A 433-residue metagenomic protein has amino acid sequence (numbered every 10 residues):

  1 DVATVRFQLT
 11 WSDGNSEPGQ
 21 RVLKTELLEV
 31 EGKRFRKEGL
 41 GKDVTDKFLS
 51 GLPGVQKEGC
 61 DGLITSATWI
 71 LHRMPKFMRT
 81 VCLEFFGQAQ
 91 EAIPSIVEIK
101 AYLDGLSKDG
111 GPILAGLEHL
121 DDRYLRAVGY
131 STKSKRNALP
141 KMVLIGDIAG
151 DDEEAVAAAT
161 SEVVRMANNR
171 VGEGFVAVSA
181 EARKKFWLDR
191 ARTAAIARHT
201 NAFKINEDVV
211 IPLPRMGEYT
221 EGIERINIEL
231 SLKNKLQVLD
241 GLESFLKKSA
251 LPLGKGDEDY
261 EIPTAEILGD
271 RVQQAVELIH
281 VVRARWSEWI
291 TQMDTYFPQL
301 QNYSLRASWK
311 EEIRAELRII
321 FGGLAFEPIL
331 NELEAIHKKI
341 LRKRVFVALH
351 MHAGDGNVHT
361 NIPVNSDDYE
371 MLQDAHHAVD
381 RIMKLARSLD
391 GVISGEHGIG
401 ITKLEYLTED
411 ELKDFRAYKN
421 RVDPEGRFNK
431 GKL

Functional and structural regions predicted by a protein language model:
D1-A101, F428: FAD-binding subdomain of flavoenzyme oxidoreductases
K57, L63-Q373: C-terminal substrate-recognition/cap domain of FAD-linked oxidoreductases
K100-D104, N168, I228, M383-S394 (+1 more regions): Hydrophobic alpha-helix feature that most strongly marks membrane-spanning transmembrane helices and their immediate
M351, V392-I399, K430-G431: Short acidic/histidine-rich active-site segments
Y369-L385: Catalytic phosphate/nucleotide-handling subdomain of diverse soluble enzymes
D410-E411: Cyclic nucleotide signaling catalytic output domains
F415-L433: C-terminal accessory nucleic-acid interaction domains of nucleic acid-metabolism proteins
